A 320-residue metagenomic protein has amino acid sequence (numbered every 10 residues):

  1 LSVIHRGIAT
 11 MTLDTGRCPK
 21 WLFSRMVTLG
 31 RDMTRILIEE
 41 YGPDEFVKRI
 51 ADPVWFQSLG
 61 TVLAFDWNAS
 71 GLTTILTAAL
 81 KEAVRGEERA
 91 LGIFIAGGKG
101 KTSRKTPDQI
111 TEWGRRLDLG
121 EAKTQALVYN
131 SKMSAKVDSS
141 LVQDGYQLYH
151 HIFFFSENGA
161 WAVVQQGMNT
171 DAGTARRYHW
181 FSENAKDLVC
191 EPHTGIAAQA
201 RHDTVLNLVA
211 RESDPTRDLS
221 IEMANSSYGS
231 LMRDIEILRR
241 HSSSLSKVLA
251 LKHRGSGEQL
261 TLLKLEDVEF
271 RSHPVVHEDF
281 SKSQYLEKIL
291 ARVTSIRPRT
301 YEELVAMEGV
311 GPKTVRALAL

Functional and structural regions predicted by a protein language model:
L1-H273: Structure-specific DNA junction-binding interface
S2, R31, Q284, K288-A291: C-terminal extensions
D52-F56, S283-L286, P298: Alpha-helix initiation and N-capping motif
G145, I296-R297: Short, glycine/acidic-rich beta->alpha junctions
V276-Y285, V293, T300-L320: Helix-hairpin-helix
